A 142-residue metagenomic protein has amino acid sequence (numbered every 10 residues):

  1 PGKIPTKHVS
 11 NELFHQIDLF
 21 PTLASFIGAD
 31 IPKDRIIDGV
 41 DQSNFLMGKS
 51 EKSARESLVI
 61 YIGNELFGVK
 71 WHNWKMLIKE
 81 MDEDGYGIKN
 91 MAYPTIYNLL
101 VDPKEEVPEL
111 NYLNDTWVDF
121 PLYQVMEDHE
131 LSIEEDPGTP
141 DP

Functional and structural regions predicted by a protein language model:
K3-K104: C-terminal cap/loop subdomain of S1 sulfatases and analogous C-terminal strand-loop tails that border
K7-V9, N111-D115: Second-shell loop/turn segments in exported
I27-D30, E106-P108, V125-L131: Short C-terminal domain-edge/linker segments immediately following a structured domain
L58, W71, P94, E109 (+2 more regions): Generic intrinsically disordered, low-complexity segments enriched for polar/acidic and small residues
I78, P108-L113: Short amphipathic beta-strand/extended segments with alternating polar/hydrophobic composition
N90, D102, L113-P142: C-terminal His-loop and adjacent cap/lid subdomain of alpha/beta-hydrolase
